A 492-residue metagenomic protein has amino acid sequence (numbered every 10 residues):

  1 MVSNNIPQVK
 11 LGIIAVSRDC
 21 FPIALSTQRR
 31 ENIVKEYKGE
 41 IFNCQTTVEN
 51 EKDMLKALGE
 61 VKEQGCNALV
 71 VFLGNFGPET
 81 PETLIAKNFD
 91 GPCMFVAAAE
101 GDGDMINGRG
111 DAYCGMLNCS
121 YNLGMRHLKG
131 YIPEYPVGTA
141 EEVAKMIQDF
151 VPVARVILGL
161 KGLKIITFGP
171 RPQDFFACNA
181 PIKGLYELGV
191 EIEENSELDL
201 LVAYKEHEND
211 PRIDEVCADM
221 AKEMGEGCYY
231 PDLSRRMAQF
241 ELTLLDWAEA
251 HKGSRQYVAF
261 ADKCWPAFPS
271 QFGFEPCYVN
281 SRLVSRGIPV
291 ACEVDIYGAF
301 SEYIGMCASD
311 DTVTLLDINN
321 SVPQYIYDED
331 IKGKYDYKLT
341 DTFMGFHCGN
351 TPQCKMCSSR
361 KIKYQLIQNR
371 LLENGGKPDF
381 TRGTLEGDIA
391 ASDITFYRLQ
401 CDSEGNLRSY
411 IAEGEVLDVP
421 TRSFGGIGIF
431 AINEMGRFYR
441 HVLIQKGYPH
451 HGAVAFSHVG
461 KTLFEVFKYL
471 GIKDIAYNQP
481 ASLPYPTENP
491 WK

Functional and structural regions predicted by a protein language model:
V2-E36: N-terminal basic/disordered segments at the start of proteins
N4, V9-L11, E40-F42, D102-Y229 (+1 more regions): Cap/lid and interdomain-hinge subdomains that line or gate substrate/regulatory clefts in soluble alpha/beta enzymes
M54-C66, I85, T243-G253: Short, well-structured alpha-helical segments in soluble
C66-N75, M94-V96, Y257-D262: Periplasmic-binding protein-like
L84-D111, S120-G124, K129, L283-V294: Short, acidic/small-residue loops that bind anionic groups at enzyme active sites
C217, K222-A308: Long, internal scaffold/assembly segments composed of regular secondary structure
V284-T421: C-terminal catalytic subdomain
Q365-K492: Extended hydrophobic packing segments that form well-structured cores
